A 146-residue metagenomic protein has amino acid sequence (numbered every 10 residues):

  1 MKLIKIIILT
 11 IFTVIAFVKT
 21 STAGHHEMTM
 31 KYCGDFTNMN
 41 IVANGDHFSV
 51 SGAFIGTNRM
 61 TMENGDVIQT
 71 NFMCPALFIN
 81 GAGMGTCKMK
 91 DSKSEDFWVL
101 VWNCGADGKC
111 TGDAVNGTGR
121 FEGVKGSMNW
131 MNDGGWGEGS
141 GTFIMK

Functional and structural regions predicted by a protein language model:
M1-I6: Positively charged n-region of N-terminal signal peptides that target proteins for export
I7-A16: Bacterial N-terminal signal peptides
K19: Residue-level signal for beta-strand positions within conserved beta-sheet cores that form or flank
T22-K146: Beta-strand-enriched cores of mature, soluble protein domains
